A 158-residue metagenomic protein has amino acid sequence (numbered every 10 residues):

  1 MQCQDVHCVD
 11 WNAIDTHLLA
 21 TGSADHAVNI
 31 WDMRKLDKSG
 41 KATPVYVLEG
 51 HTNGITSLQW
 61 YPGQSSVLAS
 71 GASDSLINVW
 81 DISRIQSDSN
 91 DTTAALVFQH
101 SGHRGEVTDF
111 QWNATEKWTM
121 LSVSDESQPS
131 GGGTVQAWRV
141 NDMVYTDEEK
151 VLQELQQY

Functional and structural regions predicted by a protein language model:
M1, R34-G50, A95-V97: Blade-edge beta-strand/turn elements of extracellular beta-propeller and related beta-sheet repeat scaffolds
M1-L36: Acidic, glycine-rich loop-and-beta core segments that form the ion-binding/anion-interacting portion of active sites
Q2, W11, K41, H51 (+2 more regions): A near-ubiquitous, low-amplitude feature marking generic local secondary-structure context
Q4-H17, N53-W60, G105-W112: Canonical WD40 repeat/beta-propeller blade segments in eukaryotic WD-repeat proteins
A20, E49, A69, S101: Residue-level detector of conserved, well-ordered beta-strand and adjacent loop positions that form binding/recognition
T43-Y46, G54-I55, S65-S66, S75-N78 (+1 more regions): Terminal intrinsically disordered, low-complexity extensions flanking WD-repeat/beta-propeller proteins
